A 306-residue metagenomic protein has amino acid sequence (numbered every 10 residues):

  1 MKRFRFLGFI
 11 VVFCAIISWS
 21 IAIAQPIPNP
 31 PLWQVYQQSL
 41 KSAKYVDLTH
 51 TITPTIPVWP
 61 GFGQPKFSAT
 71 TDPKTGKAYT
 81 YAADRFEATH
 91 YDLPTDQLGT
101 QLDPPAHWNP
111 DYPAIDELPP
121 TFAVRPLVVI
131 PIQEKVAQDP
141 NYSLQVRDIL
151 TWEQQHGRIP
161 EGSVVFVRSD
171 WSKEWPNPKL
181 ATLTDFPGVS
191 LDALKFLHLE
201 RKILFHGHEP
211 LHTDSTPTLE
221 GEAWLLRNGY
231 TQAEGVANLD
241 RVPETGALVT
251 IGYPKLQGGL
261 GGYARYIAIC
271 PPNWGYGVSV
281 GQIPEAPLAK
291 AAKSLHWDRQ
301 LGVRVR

Functional and structural regions predicted by a protein language model:
M1-F9: Bacterial N-terminal signal peptides that target proteins for export
G8-S18: Bacterial N-terminal signal peptides
A22-R306: Active-/binding-site microenvironments in catalytic and ligand-binding cores
